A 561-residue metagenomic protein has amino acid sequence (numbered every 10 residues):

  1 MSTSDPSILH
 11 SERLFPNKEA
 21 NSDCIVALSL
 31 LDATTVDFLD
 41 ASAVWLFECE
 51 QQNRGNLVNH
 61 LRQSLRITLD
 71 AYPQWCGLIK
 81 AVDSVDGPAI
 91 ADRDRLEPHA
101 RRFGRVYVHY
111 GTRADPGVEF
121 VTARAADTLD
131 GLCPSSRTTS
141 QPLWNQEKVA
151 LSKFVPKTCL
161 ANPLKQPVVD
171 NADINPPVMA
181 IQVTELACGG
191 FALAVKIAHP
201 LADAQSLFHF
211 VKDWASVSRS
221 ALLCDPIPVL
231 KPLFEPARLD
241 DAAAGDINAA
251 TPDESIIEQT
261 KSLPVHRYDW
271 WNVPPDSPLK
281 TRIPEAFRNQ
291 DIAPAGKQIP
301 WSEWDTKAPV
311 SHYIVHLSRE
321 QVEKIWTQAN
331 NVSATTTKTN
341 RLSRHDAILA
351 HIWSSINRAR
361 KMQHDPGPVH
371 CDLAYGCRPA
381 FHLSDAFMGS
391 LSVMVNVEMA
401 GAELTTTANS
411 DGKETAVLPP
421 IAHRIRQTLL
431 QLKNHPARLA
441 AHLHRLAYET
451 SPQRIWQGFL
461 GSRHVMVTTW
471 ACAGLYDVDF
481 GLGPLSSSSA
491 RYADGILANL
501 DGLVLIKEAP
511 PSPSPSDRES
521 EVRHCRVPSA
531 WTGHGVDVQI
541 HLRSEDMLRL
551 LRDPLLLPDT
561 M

Functional and structural regions predicted by a protein language model:
M1-T251, E323, T327, L342-D365 (+1 more regions): Non-catalytic N-terminal regions of enzymes
V36-C49, R101-L132, D305-H312, H370 (+1 more regions): Acyl/amide activation-and-transfer machinery of modular secondary-metabolite enzymes
R54-V58, P200, L207, I314-S318 (+2 more regions): Amphipathic alpha-helical protein-protein interaction segments
V169-D173, W304-D305, I455-Q457: Short Gly/Pro-enriched turn/cap motifs at secondary-structure boundaries
H209-R219, N330-S333, D365-G376, S390-E398: Amphipathic alpha-helical scaffolding segments
I256-T339: Flexible, P/S/T/G-rich "lid" or insertion loops adjacent to the active sites of thioester-utilizing
S311-K324, A402, A416-R424, L430-N434 (+6 more regions): Catalytic cores of PAPS-dependent sulfotransferases and nucleotide-sugar/CMP/GDP-dependent glycosyltransferases
L391-F480: Helical lid/core segments from catalytic subdomains that handle acyl or acyl-like groups
